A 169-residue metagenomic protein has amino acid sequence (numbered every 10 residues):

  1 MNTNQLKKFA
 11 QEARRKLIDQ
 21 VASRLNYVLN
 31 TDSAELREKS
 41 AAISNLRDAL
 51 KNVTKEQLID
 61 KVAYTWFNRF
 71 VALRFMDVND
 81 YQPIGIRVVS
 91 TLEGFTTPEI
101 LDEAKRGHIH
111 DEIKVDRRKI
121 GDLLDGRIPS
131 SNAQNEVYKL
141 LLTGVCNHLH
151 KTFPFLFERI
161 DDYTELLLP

Functional and structural regions predicted by a protein language model:
M1-P169: Preference for the N-terminal adenyl/adenosyl cofactor-binding alpha/beta module
